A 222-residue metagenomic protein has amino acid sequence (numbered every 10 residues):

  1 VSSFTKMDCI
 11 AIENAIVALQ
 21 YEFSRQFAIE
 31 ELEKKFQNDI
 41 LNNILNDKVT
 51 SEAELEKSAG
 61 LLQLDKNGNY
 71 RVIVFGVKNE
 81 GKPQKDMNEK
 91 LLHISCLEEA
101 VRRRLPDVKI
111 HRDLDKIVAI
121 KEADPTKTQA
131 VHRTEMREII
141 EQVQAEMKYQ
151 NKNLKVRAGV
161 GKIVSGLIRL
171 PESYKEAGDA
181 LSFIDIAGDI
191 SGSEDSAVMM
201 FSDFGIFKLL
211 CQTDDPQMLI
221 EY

Functional and structural regions predicted by a protein language model:
S2-C9: Regulatory loop-to-helix N-cap segments in sensory/regulatory domains that couple ligand/signal detection
C9-I10, A15-Y222: Cytosolic nucleotide-utilizing catalytic cores of signal-transduction proteins
